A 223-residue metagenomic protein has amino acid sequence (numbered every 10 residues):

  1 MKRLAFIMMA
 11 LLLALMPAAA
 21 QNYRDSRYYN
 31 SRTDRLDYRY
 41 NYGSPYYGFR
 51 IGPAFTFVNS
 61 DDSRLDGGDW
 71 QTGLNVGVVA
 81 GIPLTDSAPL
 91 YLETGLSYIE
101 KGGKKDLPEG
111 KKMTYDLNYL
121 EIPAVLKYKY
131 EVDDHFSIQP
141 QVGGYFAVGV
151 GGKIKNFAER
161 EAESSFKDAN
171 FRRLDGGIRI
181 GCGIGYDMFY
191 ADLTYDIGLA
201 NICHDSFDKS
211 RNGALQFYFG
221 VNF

Functional and structural regions predicted by a protein language model:
M1-D25, R50, F219-F223: Bacterial Sec-dependent N-terminal signal peptides
Q21-T72: Short glycine/proline- and aromatic-enriched beta-strand/turn motifs that initiate or cap beta-hairpins
N41, L65-T72, K111-N118, A169-L174 (+1 more regions): Replace "Gram-negative outer membrane beta-barrel proteins" with "bacterial and organellar outer membrane beta-barrel
F49-I51, V76-V78, L96, I122-L126 (+3 more regions): Membrane-embedded beta-strands of outer-membrane beta-barrel proteins, especially the hydrophobic/small aromatic
N59-L65, K104-K111, G152-E161, C203-D208: Outer-membrane beta-barrel translocator domains and adjoining extracellular loop/strand segments of Gram-negative
I82-L90, K112-I202, F223: Outer-membrane beta-barrel transmembrane domain signature
L92-L117: Surface-exposed loop and membrane-interface regions of Gram-negative outer-membrane beta-barrel proteins
M188, R211-F223: Outer-membrane beta-barrel "beta-signal"
